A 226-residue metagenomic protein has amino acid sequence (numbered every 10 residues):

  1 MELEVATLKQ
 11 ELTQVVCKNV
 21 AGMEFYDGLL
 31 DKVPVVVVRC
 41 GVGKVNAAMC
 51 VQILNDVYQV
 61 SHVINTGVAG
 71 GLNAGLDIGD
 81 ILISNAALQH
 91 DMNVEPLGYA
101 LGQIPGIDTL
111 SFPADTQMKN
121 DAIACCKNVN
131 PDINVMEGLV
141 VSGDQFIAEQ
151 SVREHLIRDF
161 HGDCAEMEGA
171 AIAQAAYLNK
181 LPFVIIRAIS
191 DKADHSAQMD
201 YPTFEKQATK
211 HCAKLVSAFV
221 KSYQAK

Functional and structural regions predicted by a protein language model:
M1-K226: Accessory terminal and edge-of-domain segments that mediate assembly/interaction and cofactor placement around
